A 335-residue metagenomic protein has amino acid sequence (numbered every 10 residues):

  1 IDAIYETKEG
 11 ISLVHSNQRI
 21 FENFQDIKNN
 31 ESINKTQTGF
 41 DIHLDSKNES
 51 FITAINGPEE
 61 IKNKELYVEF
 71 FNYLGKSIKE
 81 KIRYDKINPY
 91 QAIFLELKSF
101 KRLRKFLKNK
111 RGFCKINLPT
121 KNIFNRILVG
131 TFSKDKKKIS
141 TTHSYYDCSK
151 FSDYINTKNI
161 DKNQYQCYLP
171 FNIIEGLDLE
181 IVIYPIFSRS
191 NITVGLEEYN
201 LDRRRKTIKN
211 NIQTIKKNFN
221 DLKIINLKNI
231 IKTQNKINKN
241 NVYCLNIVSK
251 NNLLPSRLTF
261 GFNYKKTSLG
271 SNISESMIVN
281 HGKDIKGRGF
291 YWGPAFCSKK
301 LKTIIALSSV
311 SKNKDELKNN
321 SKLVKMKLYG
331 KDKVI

Functional and structural regions predicted by a protein language model:
I1-I335: Gly/Pro-rich, tryptophan- and cysteine-flecked surface segments typical of secreted/extracellular proteins
